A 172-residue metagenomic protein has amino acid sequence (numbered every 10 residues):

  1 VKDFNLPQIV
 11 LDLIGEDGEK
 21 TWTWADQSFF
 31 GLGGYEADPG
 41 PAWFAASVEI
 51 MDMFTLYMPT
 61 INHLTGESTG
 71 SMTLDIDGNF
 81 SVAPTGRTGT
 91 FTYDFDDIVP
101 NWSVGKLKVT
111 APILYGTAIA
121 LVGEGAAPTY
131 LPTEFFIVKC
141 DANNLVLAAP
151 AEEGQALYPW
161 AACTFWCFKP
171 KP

Functional and structural regions predicted by a protein language model:
K2-T23: N-terminal helix-cap/turn-to-beta initiation motif at the start of protein domains
G18, W24, S68-G70, I76 (+2 more regions): Residues that flank catalytic or metal-binding motifs in active/ligand-binding sites
D26, T110-I113, A148-E153: Short, flexible beta-strand-to-coil junctions
F29-E36: Short, solvent-exposed loop/turn elements at domain surfaces
A37-T55: Short, flexible N-terminal segments of the mature chain
M51-A142: Contiguous, well-ordered beta-strand patches that form the walls/edges of small beta-barrel/beta-sandwich domains
N144-W160: Short, exposed beta-strand-loop hairpins at the edges of beta-sheets in extracellular/periplasmic proteins
A162-P172: Short, low-complexity, Pro/Ser/Thr/Gly-rich segments in the mature regions of secreted, periplasmic
